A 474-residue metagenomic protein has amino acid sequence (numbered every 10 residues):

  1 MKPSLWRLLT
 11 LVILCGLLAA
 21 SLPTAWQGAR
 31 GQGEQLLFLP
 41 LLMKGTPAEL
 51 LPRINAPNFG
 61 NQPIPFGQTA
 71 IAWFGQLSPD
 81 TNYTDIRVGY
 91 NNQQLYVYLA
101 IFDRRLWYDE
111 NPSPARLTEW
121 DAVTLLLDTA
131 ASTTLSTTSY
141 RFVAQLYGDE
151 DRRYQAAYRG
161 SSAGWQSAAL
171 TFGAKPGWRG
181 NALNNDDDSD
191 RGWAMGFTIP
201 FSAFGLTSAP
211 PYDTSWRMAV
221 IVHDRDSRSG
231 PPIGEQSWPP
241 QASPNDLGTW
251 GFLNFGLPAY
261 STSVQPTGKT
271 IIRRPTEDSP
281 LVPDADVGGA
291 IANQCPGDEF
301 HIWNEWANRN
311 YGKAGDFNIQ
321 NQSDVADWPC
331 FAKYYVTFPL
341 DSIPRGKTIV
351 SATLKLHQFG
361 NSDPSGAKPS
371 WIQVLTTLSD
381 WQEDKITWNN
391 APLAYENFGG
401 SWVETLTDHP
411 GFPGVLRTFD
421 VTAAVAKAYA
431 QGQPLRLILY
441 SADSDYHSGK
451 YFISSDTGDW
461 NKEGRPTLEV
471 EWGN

Functional and structural regions predicted by a protein language model:
T10-S21: Bacterial N-terminal signal peptides
F38-S263, D380-E383, W402-E404, D408-V415 (+2 more regions): Structural preference for beta-rich elements and adjacent junctions enriched in aromatics
Q68-F74, Y260-S342, Q382, Y395 (+2 more regions): Flexible, small-residue-rich N-terminal segments that precede or flank a structured functional core
Y90-Y96, C330-K333, I343-L354: Extended extracellular/luminal ectodomain segments enriched in beta-structured repeat modules
R105-W107, A115-R116, T133, W328 (+3 more regions): Extended, low-complexity, turn-rich repeat/linker tracts enriched in Gly/Pro/Ser/Thr and Asp/Glu that occur
W165-A182, N361-Q433: Beta-strand-rich interaction/scaffold domains
A194-P200, P211-V220, N310-S323, N390-W472: Cysteine-clustered segments with highest specificity for TGF-beta superfamily mature ligands
V336-F338, T348-N361, L468: A short beta-strand element within beta-rich, extracytoplasmic domains of secreted/secretory-pathway proteins
